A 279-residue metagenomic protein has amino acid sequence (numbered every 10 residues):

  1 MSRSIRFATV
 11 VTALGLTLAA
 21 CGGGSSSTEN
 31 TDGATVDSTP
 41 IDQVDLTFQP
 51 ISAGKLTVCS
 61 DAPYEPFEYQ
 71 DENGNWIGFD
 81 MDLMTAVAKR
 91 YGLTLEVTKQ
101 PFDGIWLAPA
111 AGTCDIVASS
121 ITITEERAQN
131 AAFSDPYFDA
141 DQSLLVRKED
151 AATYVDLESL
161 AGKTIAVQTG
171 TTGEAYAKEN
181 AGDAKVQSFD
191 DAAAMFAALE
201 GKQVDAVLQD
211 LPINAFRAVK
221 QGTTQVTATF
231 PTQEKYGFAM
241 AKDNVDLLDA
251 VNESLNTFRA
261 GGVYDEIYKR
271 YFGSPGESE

Functional and structural regions predicted by a protein language model:
C21-D32: Bacterial lipoprotein signal-peptidase II cleavage site
G22, M81-R90, K148, T169-T171 (+1 more regions): Extended ligand-binding regions for polar small-molecule ligands
D37-S120: Extracytoplasmic small-molecule ligand-binding "clamshell" domains of the periplasmic binding protein/Venus flytrap
L56-S60, L157-G170: Short loop->beta-strand "edge-of-pocket" segments that line small-molecule binding or catalytic clefts across diverse
M81, V97-L107, A152, T169-T172 (+3 more regions): Short helix-initiation/N-cap motifs at beta->coil->alpha
T94-S159: Acidic, polar ligand-binding/catalytic clefts
I121-Q129, K178, G201-T232: A ligand-binding cleft/hinge motif common to bilobed small-molecule-binding domains
D139-V146, L211, A215-N256, S274-E279: Periplasmic-binding protein-like
